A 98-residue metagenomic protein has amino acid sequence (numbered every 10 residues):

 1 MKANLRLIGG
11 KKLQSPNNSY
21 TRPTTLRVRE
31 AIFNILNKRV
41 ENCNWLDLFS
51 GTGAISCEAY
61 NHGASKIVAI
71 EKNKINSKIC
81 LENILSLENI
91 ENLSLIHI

Functional and structural regions predicted by a protein language model:
M1-S50, A54-I55, H62: S-adenosyl-L-methionine
C43-S94: SAM cofactor-binding core of SAM-dependent methyltransferases, primarily the Rossmann-like beta-alpha-beta module
I96-I98: Conserved small/polar residues in nucleotide/adenosyl-binding loops
